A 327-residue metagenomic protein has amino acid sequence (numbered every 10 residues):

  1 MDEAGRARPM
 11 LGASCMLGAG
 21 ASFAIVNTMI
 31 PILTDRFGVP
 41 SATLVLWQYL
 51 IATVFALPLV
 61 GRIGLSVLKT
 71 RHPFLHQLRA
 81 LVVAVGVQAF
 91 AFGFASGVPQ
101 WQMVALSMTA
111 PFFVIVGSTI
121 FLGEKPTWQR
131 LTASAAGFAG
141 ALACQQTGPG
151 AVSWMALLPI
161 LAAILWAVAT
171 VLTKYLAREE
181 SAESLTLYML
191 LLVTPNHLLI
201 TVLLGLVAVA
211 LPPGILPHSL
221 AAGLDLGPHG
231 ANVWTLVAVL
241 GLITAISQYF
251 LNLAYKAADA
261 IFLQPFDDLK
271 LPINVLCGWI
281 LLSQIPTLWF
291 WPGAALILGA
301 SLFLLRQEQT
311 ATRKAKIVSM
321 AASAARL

Functional and structural regions predicted by a protein language model:
D2, L269-L327: C-terminal-most transmembrane helix of multi-pass membrane proteins
L11-A19, L65-A89, W154-I160, L211-I246 (+2 more regions): Loop-to-transmembrane-helix transition segments
C15, F37-V85, L165-A169, M189-V207: Transmembrane alpha-helices of multi-pass small-molecule transport proteins
M16, A24, P31-T34, A56 (+3 more regions): Transmembrane alpha-helical segments that form core, pore/gating elements of small-molecule transporters/exporters
G20, A24, T28, L50 (+8 more regions): Hydrophobic/small/kink-forming positions within alpha-helical transmembrane segments of polytopic membrane proteins
F94, A110-T132, P272-W291: C-terminal transmembrane-helix exit sites in multi-pass transporters
M103-T109, L176-L192, A245-W279: Helix-helix packing/entry segments at the starts of transmembrane helices
Q129-Q146, A162, W289-E308: Hydrophobic transmembrane alpha-helices of multi-pass small-molecule transport proteins
